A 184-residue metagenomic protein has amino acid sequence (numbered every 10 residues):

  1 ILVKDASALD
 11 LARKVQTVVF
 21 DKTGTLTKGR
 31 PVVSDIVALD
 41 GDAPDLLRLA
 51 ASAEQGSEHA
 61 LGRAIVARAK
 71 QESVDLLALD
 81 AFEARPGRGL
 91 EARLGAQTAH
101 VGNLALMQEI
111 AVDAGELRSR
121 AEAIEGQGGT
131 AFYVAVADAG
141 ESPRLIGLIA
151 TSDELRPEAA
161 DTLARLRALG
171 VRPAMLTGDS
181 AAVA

Functional and structural regions predicted by a protein language model:
I1: Conserved catalytic-site loops of classical short-chain dehydrogenases/reductases
K4-A184: Cytosolic catalytic headpiece
